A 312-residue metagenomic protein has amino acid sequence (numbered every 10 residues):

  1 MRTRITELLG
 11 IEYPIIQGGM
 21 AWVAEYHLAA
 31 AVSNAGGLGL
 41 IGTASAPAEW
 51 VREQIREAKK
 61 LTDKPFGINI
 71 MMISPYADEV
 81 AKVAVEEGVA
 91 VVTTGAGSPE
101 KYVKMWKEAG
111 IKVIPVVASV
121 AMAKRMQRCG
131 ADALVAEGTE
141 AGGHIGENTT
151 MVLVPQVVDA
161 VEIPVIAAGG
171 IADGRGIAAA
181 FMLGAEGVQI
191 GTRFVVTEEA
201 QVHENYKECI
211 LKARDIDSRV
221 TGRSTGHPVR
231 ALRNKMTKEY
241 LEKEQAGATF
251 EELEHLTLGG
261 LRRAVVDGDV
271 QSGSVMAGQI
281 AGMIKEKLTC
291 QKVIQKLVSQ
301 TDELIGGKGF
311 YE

Functional and structural regions predicted by a protein language model:
M1-A160, P164: Active-site entrance/lid segments in N-terminal catalytic domains of soluble metabolic enzymes
A21-W22, G37-A48, V135-E147, I171-Y206: Glycine-rich phosphate-binding active-site loops on the catalytic face of alpha/beta enzymes
V152-I166, A172-E312: Conserved active-site-proximal phosphate/metal-binding subdomains
